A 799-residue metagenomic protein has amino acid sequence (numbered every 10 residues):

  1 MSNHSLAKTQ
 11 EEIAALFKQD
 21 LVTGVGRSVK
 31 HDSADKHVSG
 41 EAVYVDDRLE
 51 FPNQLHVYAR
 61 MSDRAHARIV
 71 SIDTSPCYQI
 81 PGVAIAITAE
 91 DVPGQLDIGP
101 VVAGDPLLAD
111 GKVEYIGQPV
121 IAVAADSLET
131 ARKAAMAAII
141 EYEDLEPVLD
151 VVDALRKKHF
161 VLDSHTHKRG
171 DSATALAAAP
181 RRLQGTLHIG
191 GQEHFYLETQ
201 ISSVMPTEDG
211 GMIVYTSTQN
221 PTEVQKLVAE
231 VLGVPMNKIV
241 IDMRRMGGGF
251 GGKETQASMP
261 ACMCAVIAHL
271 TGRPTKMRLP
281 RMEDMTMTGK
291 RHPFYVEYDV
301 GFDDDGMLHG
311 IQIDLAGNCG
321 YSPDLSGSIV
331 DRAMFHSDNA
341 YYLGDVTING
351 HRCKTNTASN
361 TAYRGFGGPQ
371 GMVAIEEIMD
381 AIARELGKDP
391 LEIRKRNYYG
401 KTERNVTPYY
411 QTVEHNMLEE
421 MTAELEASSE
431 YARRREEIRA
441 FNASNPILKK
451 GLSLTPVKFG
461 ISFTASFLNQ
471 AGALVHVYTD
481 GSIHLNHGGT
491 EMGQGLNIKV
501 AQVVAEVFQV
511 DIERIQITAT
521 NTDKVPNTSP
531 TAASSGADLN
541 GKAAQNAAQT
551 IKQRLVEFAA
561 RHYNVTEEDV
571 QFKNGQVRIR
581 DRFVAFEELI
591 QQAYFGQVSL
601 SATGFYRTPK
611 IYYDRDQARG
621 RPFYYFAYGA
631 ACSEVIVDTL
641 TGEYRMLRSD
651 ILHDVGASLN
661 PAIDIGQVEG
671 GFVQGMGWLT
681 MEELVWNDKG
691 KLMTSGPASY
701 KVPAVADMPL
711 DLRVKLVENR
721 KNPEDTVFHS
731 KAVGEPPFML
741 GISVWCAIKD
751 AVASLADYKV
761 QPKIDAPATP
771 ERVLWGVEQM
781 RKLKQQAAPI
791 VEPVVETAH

Functional and structural regions predicted by a protein language model:
M1-S164, G185, L270, T797: Flexible, low-hydrophobicity surface segments
S2-A7, A89-E90, G233-K238, A268-M277 (+3 more regions): C-terminal catalytic domains of large/alpha subunits in multi-subunit enzymes
R27, D32-G40, H165-S202, P293-I378 (+3 more regions): Glycine-rich loop/linker segments at domain edges
L96-V101, A134-A137, T216-S217, Q225-L227 (+13 more regions): Short acidic, glycine/serine/threonine-rich loops at helix termini
V152-L232, Y398-S482, M693-D707, D711-K715: Helix-loop-helix junctions that connect adjacent transmembrane helices in secondary transporters/permeases, recognized
N220-P221, A229-G233, Q256-I267, P293 (+3 more regions): A glycine- and small-aliphatic-rich helix-loop capping segment at beta-alpha/alpha-beta transitions that lines
G247-G272, K276-R278, L496-V504: Thiamine diphosphate
